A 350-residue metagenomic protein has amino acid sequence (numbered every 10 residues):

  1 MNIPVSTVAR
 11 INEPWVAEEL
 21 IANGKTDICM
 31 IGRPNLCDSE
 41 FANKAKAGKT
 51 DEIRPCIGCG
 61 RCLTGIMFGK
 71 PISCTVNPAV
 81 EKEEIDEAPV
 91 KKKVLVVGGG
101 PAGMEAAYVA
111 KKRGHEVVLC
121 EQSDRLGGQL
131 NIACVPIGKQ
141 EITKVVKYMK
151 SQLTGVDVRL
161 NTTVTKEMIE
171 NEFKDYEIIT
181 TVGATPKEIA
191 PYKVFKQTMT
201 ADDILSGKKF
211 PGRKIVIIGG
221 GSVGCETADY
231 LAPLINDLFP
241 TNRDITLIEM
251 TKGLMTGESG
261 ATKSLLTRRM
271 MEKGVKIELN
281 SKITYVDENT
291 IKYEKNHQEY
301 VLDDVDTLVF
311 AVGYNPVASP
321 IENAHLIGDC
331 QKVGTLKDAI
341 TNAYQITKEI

Functional and structural regions predicted by a protein language model:
M1-V97, P101-V117, R125, P186-K187: Flavin-dependent oxidoreductase catalytic cores
W15, I21, K91-Q122, L126 (+5 more regions): Rossmann-like dinucleotide/flavin-binding elements
G24, K46-K49, V135-K139, K263-L266 (+1 more regions): Short, hinge-like loop/turn segments at secondary-structure boundaries
T26, K174-Y176, D304-D306: Local beta-strand N-terminus motif with an aromatic residue
M30-I31, N161, N280: Short beta-strand and adjacent tight-turn residues that come in two discontinuous sequence segments and form the edges
E116-V156, A228-S281: Rossmann-like dinucleotide-binding cores of NAD(P)H-dependent redox enzymes
